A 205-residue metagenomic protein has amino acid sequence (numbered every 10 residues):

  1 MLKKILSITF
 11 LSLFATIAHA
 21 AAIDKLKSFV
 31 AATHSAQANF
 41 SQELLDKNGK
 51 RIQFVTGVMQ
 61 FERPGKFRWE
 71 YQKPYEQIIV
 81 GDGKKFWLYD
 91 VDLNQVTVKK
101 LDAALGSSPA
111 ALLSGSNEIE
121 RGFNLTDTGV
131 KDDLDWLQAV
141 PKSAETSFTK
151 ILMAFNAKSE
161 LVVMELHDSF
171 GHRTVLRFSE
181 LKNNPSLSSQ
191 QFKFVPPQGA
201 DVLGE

Functional and structural regions predicted by a protein language model:
M1-K4: Positively charged n-region of N-terminal signal peptides that target proteins for export
S7-T16: Bacterial N-terminal signal peptides
A21-D46, K50-I52, V80, Y89-T149 (+1 more regions): Flexible, processing/modification-adjacent segments and terminal tails in exported/periplasmic/extracellular proteins
L44, F61-R63, S159: Beta-strand elements of well-folded, non-transmembrane domains
I52-V58: Amphipathic hydrophobic-ligand
V58-S107, T174: An acidic-aromatic
R121-T126, V130-E205: Gly/Pro-enriched, hydrophobic low-complexity segments that function as extracytoplasmic propeptides/linkers
